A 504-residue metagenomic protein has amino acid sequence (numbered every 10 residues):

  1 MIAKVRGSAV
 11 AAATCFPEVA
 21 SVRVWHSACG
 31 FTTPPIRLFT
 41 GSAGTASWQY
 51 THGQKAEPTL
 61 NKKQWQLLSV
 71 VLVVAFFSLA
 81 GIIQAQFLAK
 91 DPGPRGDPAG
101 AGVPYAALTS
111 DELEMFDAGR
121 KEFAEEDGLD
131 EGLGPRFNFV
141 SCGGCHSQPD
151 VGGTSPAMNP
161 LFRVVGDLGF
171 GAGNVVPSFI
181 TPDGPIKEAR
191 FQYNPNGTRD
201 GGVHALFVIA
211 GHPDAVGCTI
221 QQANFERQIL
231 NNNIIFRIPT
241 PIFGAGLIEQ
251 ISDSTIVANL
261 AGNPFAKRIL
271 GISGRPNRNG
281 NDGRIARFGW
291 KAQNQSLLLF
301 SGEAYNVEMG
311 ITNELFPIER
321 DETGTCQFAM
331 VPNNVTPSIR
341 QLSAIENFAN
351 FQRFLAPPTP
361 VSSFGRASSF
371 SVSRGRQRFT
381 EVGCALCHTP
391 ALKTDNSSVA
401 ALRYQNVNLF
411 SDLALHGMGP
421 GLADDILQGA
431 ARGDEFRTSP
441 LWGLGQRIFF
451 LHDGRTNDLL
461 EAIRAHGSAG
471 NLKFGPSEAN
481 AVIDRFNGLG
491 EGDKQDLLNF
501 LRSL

Functional and structural regions predicted by a protein language model:
G7, G30, G41-G44, G53 (+2 more regions): Residue-identity detector for glycine
N61-V71: Bacterial N-terminal signal peptides that target proteins for export
S69-A80: Bacterial N-terminal signal peptides
G81-L504: Periplasmic c-type cytochrome electron-transfer domains
